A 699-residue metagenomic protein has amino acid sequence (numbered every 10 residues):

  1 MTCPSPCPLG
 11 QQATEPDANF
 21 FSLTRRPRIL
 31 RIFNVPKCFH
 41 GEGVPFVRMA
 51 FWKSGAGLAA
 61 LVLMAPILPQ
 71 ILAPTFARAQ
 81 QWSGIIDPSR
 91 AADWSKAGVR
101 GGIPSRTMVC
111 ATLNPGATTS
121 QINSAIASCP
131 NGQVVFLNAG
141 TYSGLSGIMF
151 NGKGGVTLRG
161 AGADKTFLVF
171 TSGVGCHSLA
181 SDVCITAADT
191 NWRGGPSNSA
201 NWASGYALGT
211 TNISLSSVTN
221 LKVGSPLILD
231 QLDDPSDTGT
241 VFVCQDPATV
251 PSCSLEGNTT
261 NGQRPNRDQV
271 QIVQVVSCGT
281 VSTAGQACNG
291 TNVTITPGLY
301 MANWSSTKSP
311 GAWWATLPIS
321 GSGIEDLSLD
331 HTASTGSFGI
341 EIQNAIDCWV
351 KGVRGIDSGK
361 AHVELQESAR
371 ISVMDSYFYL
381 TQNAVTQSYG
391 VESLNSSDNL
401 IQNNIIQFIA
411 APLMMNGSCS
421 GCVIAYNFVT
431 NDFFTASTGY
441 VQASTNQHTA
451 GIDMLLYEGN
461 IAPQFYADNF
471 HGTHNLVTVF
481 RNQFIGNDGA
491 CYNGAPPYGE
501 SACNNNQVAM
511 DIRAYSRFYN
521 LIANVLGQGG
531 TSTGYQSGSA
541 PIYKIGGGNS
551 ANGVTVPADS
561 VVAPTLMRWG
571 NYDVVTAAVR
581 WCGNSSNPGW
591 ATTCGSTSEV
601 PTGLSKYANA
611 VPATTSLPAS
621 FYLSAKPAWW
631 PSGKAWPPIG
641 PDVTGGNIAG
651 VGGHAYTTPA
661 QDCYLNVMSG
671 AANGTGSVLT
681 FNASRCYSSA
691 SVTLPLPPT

Functional and structural regions predicted by a protein language model:
C3, F20-R25, R31, C38-F39 (+3 more regions): Extracellular "leader-to-stem" segments immediately downstream of a signal peptide or signal-anchor in secreted/lumenal
Q12, P16, C38: Cationic, low-complexity basic patches in intrinsically disordered or flexible, solvent-exposed regions
P130-Q133, G155, R159, Q269 (+8 more regions): Ligand-binding pocket scaffold of soluble enzyme catalytic domains
S146-N151, T166-G195, G311-P318, G336-N344 (+9 more regions): Glycine-rich beta-solenoid repeat tracts in large extracellular/virion proteins
G155, S320-H331, I346-D357, A369-Q382 (+5 more regions): Right-handed parallel beta-helix
T157, N469-P588: Predominantly extracellular beta-rich ligand-binding scaffolds that present long acidic/polar faces for carbohydrate
V218-D233, N266, I272, P318-D330 (+4 more regions): Short, solvent-exposed linear motifs at loop/edge-of-secondary-structure regions
